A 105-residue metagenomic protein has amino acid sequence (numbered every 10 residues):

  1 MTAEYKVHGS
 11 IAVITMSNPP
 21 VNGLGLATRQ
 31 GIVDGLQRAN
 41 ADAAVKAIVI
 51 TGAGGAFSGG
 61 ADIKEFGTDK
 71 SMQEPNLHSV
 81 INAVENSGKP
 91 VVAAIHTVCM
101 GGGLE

Functional and structural regions predicted by a protein language model:
M1-T51: Conserved CoA-thioester-binding segment of acyl-CoA-metabolizing enzymes
E4-Y5, N82-V84: Short secondary-structure boundary/capping segments
S17, A61, H96: Histidine-centered beta-alpha loop that forms part of the nucleotide-sugar donor binding/catalytic region in diverse
G23, S58, G102: Residues that form or flank phosphate/diphosphate-binding pockets in enzymes that use nucleotide phosphates
L26-A27, A61, E105: Generic recognition of short, well-ordered alpha-helical segments
Q37, A44, G52-A83, C99: Glycine- (often His-adjacent) and acidic-residue-rich active-site loop that binds/positions the CoA thioester
A83-E105: Glycine-rich beta-to-alpha active-site loop
